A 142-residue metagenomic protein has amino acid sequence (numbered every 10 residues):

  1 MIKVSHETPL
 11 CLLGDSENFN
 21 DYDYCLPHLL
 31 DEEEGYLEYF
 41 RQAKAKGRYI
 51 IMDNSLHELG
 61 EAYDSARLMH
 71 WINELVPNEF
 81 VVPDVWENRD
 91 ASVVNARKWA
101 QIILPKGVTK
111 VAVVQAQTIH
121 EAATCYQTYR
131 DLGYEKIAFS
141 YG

Functional and structural regions predicted by a protein language model:
M1-I102: Non-catalytic, usually N-terminal nucleic-acid engagement modules in DNA/RNA processing proteins
I72-G142: Eukaryote-skewed repeat-based solenoidal scaffolds used as protein-protein interaction platforms, primarily
